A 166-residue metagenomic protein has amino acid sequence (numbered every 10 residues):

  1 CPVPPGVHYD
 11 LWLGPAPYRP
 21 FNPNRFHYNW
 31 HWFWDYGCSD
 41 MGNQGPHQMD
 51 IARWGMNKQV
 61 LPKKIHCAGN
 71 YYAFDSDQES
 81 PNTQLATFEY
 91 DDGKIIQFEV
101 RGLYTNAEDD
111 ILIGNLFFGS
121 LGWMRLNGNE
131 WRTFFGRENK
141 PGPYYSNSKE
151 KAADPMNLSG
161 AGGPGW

Functional and structural regions predicted by a protein language model:
C1-S39, N43-W166: Contiguous beta-strand/loop segments that form the cofactor/metal-binding neighborhood of enzyme cores
